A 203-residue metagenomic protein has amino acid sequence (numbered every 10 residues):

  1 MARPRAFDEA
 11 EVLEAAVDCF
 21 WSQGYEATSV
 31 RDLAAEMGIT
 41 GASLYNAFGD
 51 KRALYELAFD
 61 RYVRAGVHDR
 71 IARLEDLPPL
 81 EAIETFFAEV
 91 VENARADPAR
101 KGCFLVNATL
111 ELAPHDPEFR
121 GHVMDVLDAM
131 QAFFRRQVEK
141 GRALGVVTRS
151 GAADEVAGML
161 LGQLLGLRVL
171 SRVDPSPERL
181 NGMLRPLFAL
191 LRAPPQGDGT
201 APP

Functional and structural regions predicted by a protein language model:
D8-V17, L33-A34, A58-Y62, G66 (+1 more regions): Generic hydrophobic, amphipathic alpha-helix propensity
E11, C19-A53, L57: Helix-turn-helix
V12-F20, V90, L164: Short hydrophobic clusters on alpha-helical segments that form packing/core surfaces in small helical domains
R70-G102, A153-L160: Hydrophobic alpha-helical connector segments
E81, P117-A143, D154-G158, G182: Amphipathic alpha-helical packing segments from all-alpha helical-bundle domains
A82, D97-E118: Amphipathic alpha-helical segments used for helix-helix packing
T85-N93, D128-K140, Q163, V173-P203: C-terminal peripheral helix-coil segments that are non-catalytic and often amphipathic
K101, V106, G151-L170, M183-L190: Hydrophobic alpha-helical segments that form the core of small-molecule binding pockets and/or dimer interfaces
